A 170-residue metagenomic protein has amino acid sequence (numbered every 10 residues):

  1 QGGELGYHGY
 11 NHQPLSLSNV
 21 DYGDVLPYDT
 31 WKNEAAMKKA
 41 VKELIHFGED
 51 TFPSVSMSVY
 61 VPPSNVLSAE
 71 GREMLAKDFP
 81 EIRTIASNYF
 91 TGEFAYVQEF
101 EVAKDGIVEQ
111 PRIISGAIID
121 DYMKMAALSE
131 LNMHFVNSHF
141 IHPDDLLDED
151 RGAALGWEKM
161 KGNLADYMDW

Functional and structural regions predicted by a protein language model:
Q1-E70, H134, H139-L147: Metal-dependent polysaccharide deacetylase catalytic core of the NodB/CE4 family, i.e., the active-site-bearing domain
L75-W170: C-terminal active-site subregion of NodB/CE4 polysaccharide deacetylases
